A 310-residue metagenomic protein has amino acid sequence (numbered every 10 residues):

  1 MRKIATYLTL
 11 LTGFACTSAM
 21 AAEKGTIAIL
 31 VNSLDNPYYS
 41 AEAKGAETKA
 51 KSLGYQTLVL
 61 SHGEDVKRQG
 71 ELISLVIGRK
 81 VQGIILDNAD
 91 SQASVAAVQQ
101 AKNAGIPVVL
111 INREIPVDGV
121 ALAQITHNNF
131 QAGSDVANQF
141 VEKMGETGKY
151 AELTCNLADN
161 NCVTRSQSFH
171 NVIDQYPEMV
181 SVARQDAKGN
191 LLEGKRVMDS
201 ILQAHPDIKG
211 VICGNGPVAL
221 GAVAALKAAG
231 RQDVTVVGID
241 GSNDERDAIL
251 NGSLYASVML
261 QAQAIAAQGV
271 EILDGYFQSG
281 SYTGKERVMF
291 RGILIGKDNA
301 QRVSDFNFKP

Functional and structural regions predicted by a protein language model:
Y7-C16: Bacterial N-terminal signal peptides
T17-A21: Sec/Tat signal peptide C-region and signal peptidase I cleavage site
E23, L153, L157, N161 (+2 more regions): Hinge/cleft segment of the Venus flytrap/periplasmic-binding protein
T26-G45, K49, L53, T57-E71 (+6 more regions): Extracytoplasmic "Venus flytrap"
Y38-Y55, A132-V136, N160-V180, E193 (+4 more regions): Short, solvent-exposed amphipathic alpha-helices that sit in or adjacent to ligand/effector-binding or catalytic
Q56, G83, Q92-Q131, Q139-K143 (+4 more regions): Flexible loop/hinge segments that line or gate small-molecule binding clefts
Q69, I125-Y150, T164, L192-K195 (+2 more regions): Hydrophobic alpha-helical segments within soluble ligand-binding/sensing domains
L86-K102, F169, A183, A187-D247: Hydrophobic alpha-helical
